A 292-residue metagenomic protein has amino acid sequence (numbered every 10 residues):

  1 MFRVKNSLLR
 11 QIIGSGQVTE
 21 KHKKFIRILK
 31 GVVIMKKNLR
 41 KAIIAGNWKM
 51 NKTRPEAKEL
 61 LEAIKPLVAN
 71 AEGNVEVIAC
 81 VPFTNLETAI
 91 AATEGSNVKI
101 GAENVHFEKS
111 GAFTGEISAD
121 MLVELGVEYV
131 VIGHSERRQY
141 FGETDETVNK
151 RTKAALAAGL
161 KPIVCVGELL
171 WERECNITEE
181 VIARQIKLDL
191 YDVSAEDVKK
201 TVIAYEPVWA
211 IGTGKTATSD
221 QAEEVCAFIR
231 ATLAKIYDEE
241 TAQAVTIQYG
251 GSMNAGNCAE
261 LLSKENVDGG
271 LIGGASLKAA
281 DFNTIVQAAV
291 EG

Functional and structural regions predicted by a protein language model:
I12-I34: Short, Lys/Arg-enriched N-terminal segments with co-localized hydrophobic residues within the first ~10-30 amino acids
R27-G292: Active-site loop-to-helix "anion-binding N-cap" substructures in soluble metabolic enzymes
